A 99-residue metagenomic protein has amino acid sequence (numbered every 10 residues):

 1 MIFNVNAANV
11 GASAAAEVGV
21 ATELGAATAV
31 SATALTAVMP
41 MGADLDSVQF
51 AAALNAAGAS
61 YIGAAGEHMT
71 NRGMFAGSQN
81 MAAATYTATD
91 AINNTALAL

Functional and structural regions predicted by a protein language model:
M1-L99: A glycine-centric feature that highlights glycine-enriched low-complexity/repetitive segments and conserved glycine
